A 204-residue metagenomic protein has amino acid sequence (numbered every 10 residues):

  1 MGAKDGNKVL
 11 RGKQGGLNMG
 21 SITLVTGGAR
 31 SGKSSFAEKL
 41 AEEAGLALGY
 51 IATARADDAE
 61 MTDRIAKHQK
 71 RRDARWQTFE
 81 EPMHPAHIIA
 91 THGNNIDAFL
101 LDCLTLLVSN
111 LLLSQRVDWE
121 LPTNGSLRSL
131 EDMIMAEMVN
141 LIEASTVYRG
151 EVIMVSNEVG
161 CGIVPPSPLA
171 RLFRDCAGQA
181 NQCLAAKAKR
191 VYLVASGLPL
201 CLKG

Functional and structural regions predicted by a protein language model:
K8-N18: Short, Lys/Arg-enriched N-terminal segments with co-localized hydrophobic residues within the first ~10-30 amino acids
G20, G45, N95-D97, R149: Short, high-confidence coil segments that cap the C-terminus of an alpha-helix and link into the following beta-strand
G20-L24, I51, S126, G204: Flexible, compositionally biased loop and terminal segments
T23-H92: Conserved P-loop
A37, H68, L100, N157 (+1 more regions): Residue-level signal for inorganic ion chemistry
L48, F99, R190-L193: Short, well-ordered beta-strand core segments
M83, V108-G204: Replace "adjacent to P-loop NTPase cores in ATP/GTP-dependent enzymes" with "adjacent to NTP-binding cores
H92, D97-Q115: A basic- and aromatic-enriched beta-loop-alpha substructure that forms the phosphate/nucleotide- and DNA/RNA-contacting
